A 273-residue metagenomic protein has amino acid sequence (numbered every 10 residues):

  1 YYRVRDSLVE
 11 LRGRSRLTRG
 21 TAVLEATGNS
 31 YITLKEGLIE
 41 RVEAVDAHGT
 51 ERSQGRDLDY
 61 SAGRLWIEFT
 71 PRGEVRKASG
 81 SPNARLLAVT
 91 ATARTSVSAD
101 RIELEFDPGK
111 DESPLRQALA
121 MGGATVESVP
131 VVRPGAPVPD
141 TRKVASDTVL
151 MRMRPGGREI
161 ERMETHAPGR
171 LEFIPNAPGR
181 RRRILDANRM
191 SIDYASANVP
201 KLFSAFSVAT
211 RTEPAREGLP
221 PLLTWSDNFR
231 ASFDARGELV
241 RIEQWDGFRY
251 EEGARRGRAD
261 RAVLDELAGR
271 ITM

Functional and structural regions predicted by a protein language model:
Y1-M273: N-terminal amphipathic/hydrophobic interface segments
